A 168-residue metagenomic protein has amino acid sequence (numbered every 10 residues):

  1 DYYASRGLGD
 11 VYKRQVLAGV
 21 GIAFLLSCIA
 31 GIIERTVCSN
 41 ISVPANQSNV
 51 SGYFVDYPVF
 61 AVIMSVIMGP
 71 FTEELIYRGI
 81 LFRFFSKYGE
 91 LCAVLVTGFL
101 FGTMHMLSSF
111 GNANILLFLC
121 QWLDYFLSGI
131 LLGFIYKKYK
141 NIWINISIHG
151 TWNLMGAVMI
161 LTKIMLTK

Functional and structural regions predicted by a protein language model:
D1-Y12: Single conserved hydrophobic/aromatic residue that forms the stacking wall/gate of nucleotide- or nucleobase-binding
A4, I41-V43, D124-Y125: A short linear-motif detector with a strong N-terminal bias
A4, L17-A18, M64, S147: Internal alpha-helical transmembrane segments of multi-pass membrane proteins, especially GPCRs
G9, C28-G31, V55-K168: Transmembrane helix-loop-helix hairpins at the membrane interface of multi-pass integral membrane proteins
L25-V37: C-terminal TM-helix exit segments that contain a strictly Trp-centered aromatic cap at the helix terminus
V37-V55: Membrane-interface interhelical connector segments
